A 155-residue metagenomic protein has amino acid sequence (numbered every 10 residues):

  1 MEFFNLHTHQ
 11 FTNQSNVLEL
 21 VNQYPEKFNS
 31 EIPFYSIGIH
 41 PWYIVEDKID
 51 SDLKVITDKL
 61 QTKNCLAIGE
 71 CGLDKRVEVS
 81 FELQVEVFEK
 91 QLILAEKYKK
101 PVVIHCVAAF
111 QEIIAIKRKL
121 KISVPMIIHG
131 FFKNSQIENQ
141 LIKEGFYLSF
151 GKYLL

Functional and structural regions predicted by a protein language model:
M1-L155: Mid-domain alpha/beta scaffold segments of enzyme catalytic cores
